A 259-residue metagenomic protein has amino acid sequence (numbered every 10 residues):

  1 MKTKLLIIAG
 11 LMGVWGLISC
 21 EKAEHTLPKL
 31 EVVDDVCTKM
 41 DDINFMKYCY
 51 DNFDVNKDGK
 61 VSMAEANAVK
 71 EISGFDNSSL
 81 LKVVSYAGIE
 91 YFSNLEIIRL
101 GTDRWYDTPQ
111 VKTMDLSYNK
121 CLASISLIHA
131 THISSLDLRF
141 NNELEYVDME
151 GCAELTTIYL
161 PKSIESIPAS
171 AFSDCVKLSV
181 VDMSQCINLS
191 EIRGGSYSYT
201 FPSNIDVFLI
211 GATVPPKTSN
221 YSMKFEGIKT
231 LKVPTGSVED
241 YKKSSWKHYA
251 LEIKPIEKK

Functional and structural regions predicted by a protein language model:
M1-I18: Sec-dependent bacterial lipoprotein signal peptides
G13-M40: Bacterial Sec-dependent N-terminal signal peptides
D54-M63: Acidic, glycine-anchored loop motifs typical of Ca2+
I72-L80, S85-G88, I98-D107, L116 (+9 more regions): Core hydrophobic positions of leucine-rich repeats
I158, V181: A motif-centric signal for short, conserved binding hotspots located in accessible loops or intrinsically disordered
K229-K259: Extracellular/surface-exposed low-complexity segments
